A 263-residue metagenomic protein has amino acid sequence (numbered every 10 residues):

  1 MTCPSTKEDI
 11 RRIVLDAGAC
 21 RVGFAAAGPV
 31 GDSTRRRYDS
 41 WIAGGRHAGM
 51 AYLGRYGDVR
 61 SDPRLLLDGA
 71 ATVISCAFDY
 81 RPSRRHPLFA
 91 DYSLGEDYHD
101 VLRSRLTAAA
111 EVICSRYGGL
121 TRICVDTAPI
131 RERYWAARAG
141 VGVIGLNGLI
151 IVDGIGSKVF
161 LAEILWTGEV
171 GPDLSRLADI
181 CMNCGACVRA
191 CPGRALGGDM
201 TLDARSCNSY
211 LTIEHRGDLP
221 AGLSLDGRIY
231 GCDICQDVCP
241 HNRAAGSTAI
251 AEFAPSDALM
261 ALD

Functional and structural regions predicted by a protein language model:
M1-I180: Auxiliary alpha/beta "docking" domains used to position bulky ligands
D16, A186-S209, H215-R216, L225-E252: Iron-sulfur cluster-binding cysteine motifs and their immediate structural context in ferredoxin-like electron-transfer
I42-A43, M50-A51, R216-S224: Surface-exposed acidic, glycine/proline-enriched linker/cap segments that occur as 15-30-residue helix-coil
A90, I213-E214: Short glycine/proline- and charge-enriched loop/turn segments that cap or connect secondary-structure elements
D173-M182, P220-C232: Immediate flanking context of iron-sulfur cluster ligation sites
T248-D263: C-type cytochrome heme-c attachment and multiheme electron-transfer modules
